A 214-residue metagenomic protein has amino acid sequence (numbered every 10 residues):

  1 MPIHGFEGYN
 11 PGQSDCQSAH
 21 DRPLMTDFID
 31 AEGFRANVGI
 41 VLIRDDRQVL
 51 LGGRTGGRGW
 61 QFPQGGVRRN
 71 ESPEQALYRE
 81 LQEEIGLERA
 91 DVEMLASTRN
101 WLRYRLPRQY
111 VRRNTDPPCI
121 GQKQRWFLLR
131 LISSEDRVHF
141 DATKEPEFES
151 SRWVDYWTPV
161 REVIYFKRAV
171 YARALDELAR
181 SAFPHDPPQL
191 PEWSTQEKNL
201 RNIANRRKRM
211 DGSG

Functional and structural regions predicted by a protein language model:
G5-G8, G12, G212-G214: Residue-identity detector for glycine
F6, C16, H20-G39, D45 (+1 more regions): Acidic, metal-coordinating catalytic segment for phosphate/diphosphate chemistry, firing primarily on the Nudix
L42-D45, R54, L129-L131: Active-site beta-strand termini and strand-to-loop segments that position acidic
Q48-V49: Entry beta-strands of beta-propeller and related beta-repeat scaffolds
Q61-G65: A short gly/proline-enriched turn/hairpin at secondary-structure junctions
V67-Y165, R206-R207: Unchanged
E162-G214: Charged phosphate-binding loop/patch that engages nucleotide di/tri-phosphates or the phosphate backbone of nucleic
